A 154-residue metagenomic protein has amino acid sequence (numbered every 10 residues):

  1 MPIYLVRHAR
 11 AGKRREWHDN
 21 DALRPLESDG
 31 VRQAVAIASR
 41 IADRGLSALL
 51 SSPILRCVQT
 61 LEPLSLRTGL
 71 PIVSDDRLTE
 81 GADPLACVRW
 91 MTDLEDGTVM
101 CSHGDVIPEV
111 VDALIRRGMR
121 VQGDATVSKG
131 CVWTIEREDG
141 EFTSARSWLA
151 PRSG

Functional and structural regions predicted by a protein language model:
P2-P84, P108, M119-R120, V127-G130: Active-site-proximal alpha-helix that buttresses catalytic centers in soluble enzyme cores
I3-Y4, E95-D105: Generic beta-sheet signal
I37-R40, A145-G154: MPN/JAMM (Mov34/JAB) isopeptidase/deubiquitinase module and associated MPN-bearing subunits/adaptors in ubiquitin
D43-G45, T92-D96: Glycine-rich phosphate-binding loop signature in dinucleotide/nucleotide-binding domains
P84-D93, V106: Internal catalytic or translocation cores that form aromatic/hydrophobic pockets or channels for amphipathic metabolites
G104-D105, D112, R116-G123: Flexible, glycine-rich active-site loops centered on histidine and acidic residues that chelate a metal or position
G118-S144, A150: Domain-level recognition of soluble alpha/beta enzyme cores, biased toward histidine phosphatases/phosphomutases
